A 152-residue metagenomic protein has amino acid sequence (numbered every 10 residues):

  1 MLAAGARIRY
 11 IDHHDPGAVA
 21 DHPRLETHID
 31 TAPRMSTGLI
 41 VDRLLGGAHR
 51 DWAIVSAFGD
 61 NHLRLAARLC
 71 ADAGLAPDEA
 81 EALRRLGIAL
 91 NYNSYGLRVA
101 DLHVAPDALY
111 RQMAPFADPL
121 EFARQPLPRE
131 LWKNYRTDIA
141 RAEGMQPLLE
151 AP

Functional and structural regions predicted by a protein language model:
M1-I88: Replace "Mg2+/Mn2+-dependent" with "divalent metal-dependent
A57, L63-P152: Hydrophobic helix-and-loop "lid/oligomerization" segment in the mid-to-C-terminal part of catalytic domains
